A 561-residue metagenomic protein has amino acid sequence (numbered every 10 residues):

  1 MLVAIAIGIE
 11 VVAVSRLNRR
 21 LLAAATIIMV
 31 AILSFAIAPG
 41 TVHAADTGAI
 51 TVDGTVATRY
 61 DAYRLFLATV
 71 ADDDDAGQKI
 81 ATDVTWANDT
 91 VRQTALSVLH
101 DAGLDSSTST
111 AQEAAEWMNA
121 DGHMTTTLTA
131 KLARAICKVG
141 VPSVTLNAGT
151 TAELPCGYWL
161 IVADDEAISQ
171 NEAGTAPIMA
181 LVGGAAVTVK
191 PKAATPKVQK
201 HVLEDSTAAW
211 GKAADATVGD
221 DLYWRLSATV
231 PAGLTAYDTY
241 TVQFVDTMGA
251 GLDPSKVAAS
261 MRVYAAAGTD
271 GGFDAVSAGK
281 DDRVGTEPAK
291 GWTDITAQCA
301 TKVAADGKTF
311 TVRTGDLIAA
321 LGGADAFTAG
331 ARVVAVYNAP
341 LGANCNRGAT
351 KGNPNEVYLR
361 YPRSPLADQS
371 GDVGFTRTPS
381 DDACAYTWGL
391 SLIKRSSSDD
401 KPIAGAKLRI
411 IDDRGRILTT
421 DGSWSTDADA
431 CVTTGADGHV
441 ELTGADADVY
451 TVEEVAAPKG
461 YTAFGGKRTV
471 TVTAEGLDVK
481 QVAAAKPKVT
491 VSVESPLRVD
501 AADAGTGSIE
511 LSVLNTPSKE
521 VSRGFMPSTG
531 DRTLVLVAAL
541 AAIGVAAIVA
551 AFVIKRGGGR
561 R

Functional and structural regions predicted by a protein language model:
L2-R561: Solvent-exposed loop/turn and edge beta-strand elements of beta-rich ligand-binding domains
